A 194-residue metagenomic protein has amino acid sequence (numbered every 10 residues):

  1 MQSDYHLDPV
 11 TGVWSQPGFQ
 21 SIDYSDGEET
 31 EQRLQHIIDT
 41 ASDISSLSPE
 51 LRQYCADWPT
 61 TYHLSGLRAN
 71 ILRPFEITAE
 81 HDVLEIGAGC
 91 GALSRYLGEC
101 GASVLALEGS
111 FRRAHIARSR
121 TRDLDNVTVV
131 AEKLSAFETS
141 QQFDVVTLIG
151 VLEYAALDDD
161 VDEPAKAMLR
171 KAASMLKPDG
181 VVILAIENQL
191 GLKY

Functional and structural regions predicted by a protein language model:
M1-S42: N-terminal auxiliary segments of SAM/dcSAM-dependent transferases
Y62-A79: Conserved alpha-helix/loop element of class I SAM-dependent methyltransferases that forms part of the SAM/SAH-binding
E80-G89: Conserved class I S-adenosyl-L-methionine
C90-G101: Conserved SAM-binding loop of SAM-dependent methyltransferases across substrates and taxa, primarily the Class I
C100-T128, E132-S135: Class I SAM-dependent methyltransferase SAM/SAH-binding core
E138-V146: A short acidic, Gly/Pro-enriched loop at the edge of an enzyme's catalytic core that lines a small-molecule cofactor
D162-V181: A short glycine-rich, Lys/Arg-flanked "PGG" loop and its adjoining helix->strand segment in the class I
I183-Y194: Conserved class I S-adenosyl-L-methionine
